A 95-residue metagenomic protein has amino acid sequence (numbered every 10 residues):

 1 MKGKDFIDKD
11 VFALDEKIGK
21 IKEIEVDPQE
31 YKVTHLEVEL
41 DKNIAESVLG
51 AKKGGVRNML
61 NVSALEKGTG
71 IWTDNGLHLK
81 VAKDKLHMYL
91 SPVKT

Functional and structural regions predicted by a protein language model:
M1-T95: Peripheral interaction segments used for macromolecular assembly
